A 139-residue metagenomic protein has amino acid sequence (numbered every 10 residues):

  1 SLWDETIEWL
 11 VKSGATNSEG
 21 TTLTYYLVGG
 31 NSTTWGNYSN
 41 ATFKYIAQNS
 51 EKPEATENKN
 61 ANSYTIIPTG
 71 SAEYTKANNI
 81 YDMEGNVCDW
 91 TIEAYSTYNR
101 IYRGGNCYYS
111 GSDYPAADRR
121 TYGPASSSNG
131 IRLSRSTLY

Functional and structural regions predicted by a protein language model:
S1-P115: Functional-site microenvironments in short loops/helix caps that host divalent-cation chemistry
I46, G105, T121, S134-T137: Small/flexible residues
R119-A125: Short proline/glycine-enriched turn/loop segments at secondary-structure junctions
S126-Y139: Short, structured beta-strand segments at or near domain termini in extracellular proteins/domains
